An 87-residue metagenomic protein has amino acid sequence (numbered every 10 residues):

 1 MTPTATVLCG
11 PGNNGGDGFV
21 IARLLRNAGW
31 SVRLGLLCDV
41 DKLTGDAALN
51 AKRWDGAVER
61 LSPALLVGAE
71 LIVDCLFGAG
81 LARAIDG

Functional and structural regions predicted by a protein language model:
T2-G87: Glycine-rich phosphate/dinucleotide-binding loop and adjoining beta-alpha-beta core of small-molecule
